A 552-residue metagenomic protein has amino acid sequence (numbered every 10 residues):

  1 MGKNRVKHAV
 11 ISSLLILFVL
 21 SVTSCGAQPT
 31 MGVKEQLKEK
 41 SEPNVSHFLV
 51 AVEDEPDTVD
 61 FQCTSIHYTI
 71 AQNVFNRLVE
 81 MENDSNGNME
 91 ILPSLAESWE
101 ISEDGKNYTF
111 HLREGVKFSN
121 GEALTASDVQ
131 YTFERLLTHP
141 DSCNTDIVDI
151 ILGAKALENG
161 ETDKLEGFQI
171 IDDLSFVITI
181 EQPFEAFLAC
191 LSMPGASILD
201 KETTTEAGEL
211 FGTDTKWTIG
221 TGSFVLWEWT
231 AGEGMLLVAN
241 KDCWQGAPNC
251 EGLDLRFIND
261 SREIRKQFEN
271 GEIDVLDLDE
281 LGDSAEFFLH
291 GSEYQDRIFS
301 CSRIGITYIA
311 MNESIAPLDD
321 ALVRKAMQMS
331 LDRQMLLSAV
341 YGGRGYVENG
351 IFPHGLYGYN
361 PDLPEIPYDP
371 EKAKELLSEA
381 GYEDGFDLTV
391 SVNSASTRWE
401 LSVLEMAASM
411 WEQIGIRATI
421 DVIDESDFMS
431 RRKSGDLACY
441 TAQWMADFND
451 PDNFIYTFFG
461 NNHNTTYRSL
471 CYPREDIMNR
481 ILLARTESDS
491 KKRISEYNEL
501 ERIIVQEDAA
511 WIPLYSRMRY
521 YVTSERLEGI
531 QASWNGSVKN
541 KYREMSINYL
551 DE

Functional and structural regions predicted by a protein language model:
A51-E103, I219-T221: N-terminal lobe/hinge region of extracytoplasmic solute-binding protein
N83-N86, D173, I180-P248, G252 (+4 more regions): Gly/Pro-rich hinge or "lid" segments in bacterial periplasmic/extracellular proteins
E97-T145, V177, Q267, P317: Aromatic- and charge-enriched surface segment that lines or borders ligand/interaction sites
H111, Q130, T145-E202: Surface-exposed binding/hinge segments that line and control ligand-binding clefts or catalytic entry sites
T205-A207, N240-F287, R417: Ligand-site clamp/hinge motif
A231, S378-D447, R519: Ligand/substrate-recognition segments at binding pockets and active sites
L318, Y346-E379, S394-S402: Structural transition elements
A326-G358, W399-A408, S430-E552: Detector for C-terminal structural segments
